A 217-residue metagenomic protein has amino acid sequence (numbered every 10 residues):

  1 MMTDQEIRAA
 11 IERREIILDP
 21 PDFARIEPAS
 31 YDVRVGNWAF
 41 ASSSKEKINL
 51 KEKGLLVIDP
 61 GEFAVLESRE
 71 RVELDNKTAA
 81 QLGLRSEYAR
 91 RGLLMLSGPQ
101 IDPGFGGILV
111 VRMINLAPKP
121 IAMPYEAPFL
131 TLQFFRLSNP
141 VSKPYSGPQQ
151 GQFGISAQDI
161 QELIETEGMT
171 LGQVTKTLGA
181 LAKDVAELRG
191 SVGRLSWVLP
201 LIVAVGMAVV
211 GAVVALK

Functional and structural regions predicted by a protein language model:
M1-L199, A212-K217: DUTPase catalytic domain/fold
A204-G211: Single-pass alpha-helical transmembrane signal-anchor segments
